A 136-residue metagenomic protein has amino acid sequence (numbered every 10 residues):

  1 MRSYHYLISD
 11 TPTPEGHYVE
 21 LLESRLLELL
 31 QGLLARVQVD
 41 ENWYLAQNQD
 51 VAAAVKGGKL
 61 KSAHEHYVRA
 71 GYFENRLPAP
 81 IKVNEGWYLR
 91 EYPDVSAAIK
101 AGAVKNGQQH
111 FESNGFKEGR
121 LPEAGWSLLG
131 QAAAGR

Functional and structural regions predicted by a protein language model:
M1-R136: Charge-rich, low-complexity intrinsically disordered regions
